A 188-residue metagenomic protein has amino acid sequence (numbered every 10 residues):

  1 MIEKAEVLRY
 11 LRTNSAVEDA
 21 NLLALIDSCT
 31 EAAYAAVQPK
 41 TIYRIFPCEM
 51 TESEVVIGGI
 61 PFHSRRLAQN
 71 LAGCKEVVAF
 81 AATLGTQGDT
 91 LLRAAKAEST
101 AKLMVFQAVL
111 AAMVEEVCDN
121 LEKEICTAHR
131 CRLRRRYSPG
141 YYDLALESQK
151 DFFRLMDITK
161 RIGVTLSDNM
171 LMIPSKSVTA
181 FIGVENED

Functional and structural regions predicted by a protein language model:
M1, M50, M104, M113 (+2 more regions): Detector for methionine-enriched segments
M1-K102: Active-site helix-to-loop segments that bind/position phosphate- or nucleotide-bearing substrates and donors across
N14, D19, I45, E49 (+6 more regions): Generic alpha-helix signal with a bias toward terminal, lower-confidence helices and secondary-structure junctions
E31-Q38, C126, R130, D157: Generic secondary-structure signature for well-ordered alpha-helical cores
I45-E52, A108, L133-R134, S148-D151: A generic short-segment signal for beta-strand/edge and adjacent turn/coil regions
Q69-Y141: Conserved mixed alpha/beta catalytic, RNA-binding, or beta-rich assembly cores of soluble enzyme, regulatory
L84, C131-D188: Short terminal or interdomain "cap/linker" segment that borders an active site or interface and mediates
